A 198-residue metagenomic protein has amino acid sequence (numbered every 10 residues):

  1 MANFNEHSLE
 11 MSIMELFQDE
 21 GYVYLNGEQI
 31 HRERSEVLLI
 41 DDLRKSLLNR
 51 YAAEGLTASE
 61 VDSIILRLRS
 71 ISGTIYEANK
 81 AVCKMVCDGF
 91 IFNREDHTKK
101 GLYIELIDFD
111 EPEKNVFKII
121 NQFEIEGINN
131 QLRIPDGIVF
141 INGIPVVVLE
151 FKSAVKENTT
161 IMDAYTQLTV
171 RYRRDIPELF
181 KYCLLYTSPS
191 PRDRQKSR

Functional and structural regions predicted by a protein language model:
M1-S188: An alpha-helical interface "stripe"
Y186-R198: Single conserved hydrophobic/aromatic residue that forms the stacking wall/gate of nucleotide- or nucleobase-binding
